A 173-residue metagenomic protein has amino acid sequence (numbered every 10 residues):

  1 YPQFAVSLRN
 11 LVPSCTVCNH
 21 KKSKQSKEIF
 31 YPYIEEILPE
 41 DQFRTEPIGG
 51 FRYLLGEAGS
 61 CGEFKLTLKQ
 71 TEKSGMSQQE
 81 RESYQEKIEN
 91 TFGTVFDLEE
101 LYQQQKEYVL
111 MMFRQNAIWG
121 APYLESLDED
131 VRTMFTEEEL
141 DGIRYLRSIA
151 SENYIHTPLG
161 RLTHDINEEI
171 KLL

Functional and structural regions predicted by a protein language model:
Y1-P13, K24-Y31: Histidine-centered nuclease catalytic patch
A5, P13-S14, A58, A117 (+2 more regions): A sequence-composition feature that detects small, non-aromatic residues
V17: Short, cysteine/histidine-rich loop/knuckle motifs that typically chelate Zn2+
H20-F96: Domain-level detector of nuclease and nuclease-like folds in predominantly extracellular/periplasmic contexts
T67-L173: C-terminal, charged low-complexity interaction regions
